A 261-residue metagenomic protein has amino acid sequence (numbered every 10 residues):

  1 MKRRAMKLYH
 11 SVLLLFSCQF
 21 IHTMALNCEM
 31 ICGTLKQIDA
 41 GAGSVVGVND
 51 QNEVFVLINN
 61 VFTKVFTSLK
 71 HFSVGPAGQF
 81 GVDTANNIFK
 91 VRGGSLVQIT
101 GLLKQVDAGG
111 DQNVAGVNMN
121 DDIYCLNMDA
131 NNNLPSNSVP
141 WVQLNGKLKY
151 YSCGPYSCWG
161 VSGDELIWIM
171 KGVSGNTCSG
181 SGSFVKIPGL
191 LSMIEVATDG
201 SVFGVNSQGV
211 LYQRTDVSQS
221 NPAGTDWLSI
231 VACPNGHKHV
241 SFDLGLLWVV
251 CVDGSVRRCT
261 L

Functional and structural regions predicted by a protein language model:
M1-M6: N-terminal secretory signal peptides that target proteins for export/translocation
K7-A25: Cleavable N-terminal signal peptides of Sec/SRP-targeted secreted and luminal proteins
S11, V252-S255: Non-catalytic accessory regions used for complex assembly or targeting
Q19-Q37, N52-G75, T84-D107, D121-Y150 (+4 more regions): Trp- and S/T/G-rich repeat-edge/linker motifs of beta-rich repeat architectures
I31, G41-S44: N-terminal beta-propeller domains
A40-A42, V74-P76, G109-G110, C153-P155 (+2 more regions): Residue-level detector of Asp-centered blade-edge/turn motifs that repeat once per structural unit in beta-propeller
S44-V48, G78-V82, N113-V117, S157-V161 (+2 more regions): Short beta-strand elements that form the blades of beta-propeller/WD-repeat-like and other beta-sheet-rich scaffold
G154, V161, S220-N221: Non-transmembrane interaction and regulatory regions of membrane-associated proteins
